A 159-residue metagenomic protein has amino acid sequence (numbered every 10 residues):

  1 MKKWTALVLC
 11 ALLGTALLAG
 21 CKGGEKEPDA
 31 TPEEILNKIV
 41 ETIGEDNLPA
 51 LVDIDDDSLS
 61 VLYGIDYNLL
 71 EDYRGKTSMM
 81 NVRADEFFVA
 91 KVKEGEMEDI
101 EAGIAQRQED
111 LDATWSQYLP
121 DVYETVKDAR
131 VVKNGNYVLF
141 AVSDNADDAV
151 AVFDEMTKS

Functional and structural regions predicted by a protein language model:
M1-V8: Bacterial N-terminal signal peptides that target proteins for export
A16-G20: C-terminal motif of bacterial Sec signal peptides marking the signal peptidase cleavage site
K22-E25: Bacterial signal peptide processing site
V52-A84, D99-I100: Short, compositionally biased low-complexity segments enriched in polar/charged residues
M79, V89, D121-S159: A short, solvent-exposed beta-edge/loop patch
A84-E94: A short acidic-to-branched-hydrophobic micro-motif
I100-R107, V152-T157: Short amphipathic alpha-helices in soluble, non-transmembrane regions that often serve as interface/regulatory elements
Q106-A129: An anionic, turn-rich surface loop/hairpin at beta-sheet edges that serves as a generic interaction/coordination patch
